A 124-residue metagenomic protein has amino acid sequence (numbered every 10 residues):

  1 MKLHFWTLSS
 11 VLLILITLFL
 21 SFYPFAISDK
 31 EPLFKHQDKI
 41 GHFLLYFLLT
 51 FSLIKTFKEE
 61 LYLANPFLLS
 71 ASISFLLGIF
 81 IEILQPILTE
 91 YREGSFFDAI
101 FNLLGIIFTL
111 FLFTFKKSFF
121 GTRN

Functional and structural regions predicted by a protein language model:
M1-A99, L103-N124: Bulky hydrophobic segments
